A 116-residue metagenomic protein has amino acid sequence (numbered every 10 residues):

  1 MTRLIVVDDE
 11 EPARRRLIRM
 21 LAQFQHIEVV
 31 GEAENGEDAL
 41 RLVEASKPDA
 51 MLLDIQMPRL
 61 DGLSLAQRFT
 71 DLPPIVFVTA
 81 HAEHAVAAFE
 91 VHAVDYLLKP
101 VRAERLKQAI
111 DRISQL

Functional and structural regions predicted by a protein language model:
M1-P12, L17, L21: Conserved acidic segment of CheY-like receiver
V6-D8, A33, M51, V78-T79: Conserved sequence signature across two-component system core domains
L17, A33, A85-A88: Generic structural signal for conserved hydrophobic packing positions in ordered secondary structure
M20-F24, L42: Alpha-helical interaction/dimerization surfaces of two-component signaling modules
H26-V29, P74: Glycine-centered tight turns that cap/initiate beta-strands
V30-E37: Conserved Asp/Asn-Gly motif in the active-site loop of CheY-like receiver
L40-L116: CheY-like receiver
